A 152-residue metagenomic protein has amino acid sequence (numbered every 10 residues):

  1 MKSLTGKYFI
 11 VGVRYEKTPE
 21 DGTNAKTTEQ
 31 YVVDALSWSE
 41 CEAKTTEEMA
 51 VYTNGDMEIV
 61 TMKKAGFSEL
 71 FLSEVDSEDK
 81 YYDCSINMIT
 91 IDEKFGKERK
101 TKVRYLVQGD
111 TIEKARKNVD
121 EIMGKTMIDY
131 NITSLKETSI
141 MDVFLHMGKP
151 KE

Functional and structural regions predicted by a protein language model:
M1-F9, V32-E40, S73-Y82, E98 (+1 more regions): Short, low-complexity cationic-aromatic patches
K2-T28, D76-K100: Short aromatic-glycine-(Arg/Gly/Cys) micro-motifs in beta-strand/loop hairpins
G6-Y8, G12-R14, T23-N24, K44 (+3 more regions): A cross-family "folded-core" feature that marks the main globular domain of proteins
K17-D34, V51-N54, K97-Y105, K125-M127 (+1 more regions): A cross-kingdom feature marking solvent-exposed beta-strand/loop segments within repeated, beta-rich binding/scaffold
S37-T53, T111-T126: A short, charged, amphipathic alpha-helix used as a generic interaction element across diverse proteins
G55-E74: Short, structured interface segments
L72-V75, F144-E152: Short, low-order "capping/linker" segments at domain edges
R104-F144: Mixed-charge, glycine-accented linear interaction segment located at domain edges/termini
